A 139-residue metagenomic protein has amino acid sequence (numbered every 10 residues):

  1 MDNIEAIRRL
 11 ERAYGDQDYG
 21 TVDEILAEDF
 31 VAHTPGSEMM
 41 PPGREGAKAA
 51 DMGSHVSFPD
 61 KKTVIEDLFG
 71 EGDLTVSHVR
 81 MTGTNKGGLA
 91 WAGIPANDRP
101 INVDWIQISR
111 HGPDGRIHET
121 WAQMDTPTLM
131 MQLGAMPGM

Functional and structural regions predicted by a protein language model:
M1-M139: C-terminal and inter-domain tail/linker signature
